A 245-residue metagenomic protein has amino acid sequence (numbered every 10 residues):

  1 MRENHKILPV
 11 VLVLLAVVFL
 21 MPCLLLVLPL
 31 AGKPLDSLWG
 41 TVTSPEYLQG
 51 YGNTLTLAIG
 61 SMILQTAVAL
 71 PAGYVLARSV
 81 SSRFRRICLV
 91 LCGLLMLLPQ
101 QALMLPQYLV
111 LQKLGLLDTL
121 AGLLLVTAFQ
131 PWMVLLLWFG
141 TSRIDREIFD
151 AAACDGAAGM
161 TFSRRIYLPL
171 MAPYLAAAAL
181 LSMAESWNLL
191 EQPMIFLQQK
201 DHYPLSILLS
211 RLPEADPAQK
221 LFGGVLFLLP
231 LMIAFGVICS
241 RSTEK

Functional and structural regions predicted by a protein language model:
M1-K245: A hydrophobic, multi-pass inner-membrane permease signature
